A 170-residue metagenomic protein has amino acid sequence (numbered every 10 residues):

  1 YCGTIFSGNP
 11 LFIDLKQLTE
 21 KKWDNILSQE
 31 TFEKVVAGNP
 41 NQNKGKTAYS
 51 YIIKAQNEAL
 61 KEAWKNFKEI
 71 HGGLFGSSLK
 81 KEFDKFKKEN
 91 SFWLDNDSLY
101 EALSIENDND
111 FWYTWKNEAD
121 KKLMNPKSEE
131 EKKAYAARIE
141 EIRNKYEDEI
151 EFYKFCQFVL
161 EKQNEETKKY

Functional and structural regions predicted by a protein language model:
Y1-Y170: Acidic/aromatic-lined carbohydrate-recognition and catalytic surfaces of CAZymes acting on diverse glycans
